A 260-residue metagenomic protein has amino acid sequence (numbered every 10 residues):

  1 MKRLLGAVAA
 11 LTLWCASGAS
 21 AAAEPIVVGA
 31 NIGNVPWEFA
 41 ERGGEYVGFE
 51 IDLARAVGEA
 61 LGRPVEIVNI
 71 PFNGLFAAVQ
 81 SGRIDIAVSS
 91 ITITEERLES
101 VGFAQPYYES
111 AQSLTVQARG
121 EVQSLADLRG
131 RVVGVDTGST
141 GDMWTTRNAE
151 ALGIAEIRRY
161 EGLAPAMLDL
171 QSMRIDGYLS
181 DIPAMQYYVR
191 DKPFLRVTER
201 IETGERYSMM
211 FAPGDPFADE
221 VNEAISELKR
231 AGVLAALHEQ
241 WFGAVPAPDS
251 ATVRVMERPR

Functional and structural regions predicted by a protein language model:
G6-A16: Bacterial N-terminal signal peptides
A23-S90, E99, V221, Q240: Extracytoplasmic small-molecule ligand-binding "clamshell" domains of the periplasmic binding protein/Venus flytrap
V27, I32-V35, G44-E59, T92 (+2 more regions): Bilobed "Venus flytrap"/periplasmic-binding protein-like clamshell domains and structurally analogous long
N31-I32, Y108-V116, I182, Q186-S226 (+1 more regions): Periplasmic-binding protein-like
I51, E66-A77, I157-D169, E205: Short helix-initiation/N-cap motifs at beta->coil->alpha
I51-A60, V122, A126-V132, T137-T140 (+1 more regions): Extended ligand-binding regions for polar small-molecule ligands
P64, T140-R158, V197-T198, K229-R260: Ligand-binding clefts/hinges and TM-proximal coupling segments of bilobed small-molecule sensing domains
G74-A77, S89-E99, T146-R147, D169-T203: A ligand-binding cleft/hinge motif common to bilobed small-molecule-binding domains
